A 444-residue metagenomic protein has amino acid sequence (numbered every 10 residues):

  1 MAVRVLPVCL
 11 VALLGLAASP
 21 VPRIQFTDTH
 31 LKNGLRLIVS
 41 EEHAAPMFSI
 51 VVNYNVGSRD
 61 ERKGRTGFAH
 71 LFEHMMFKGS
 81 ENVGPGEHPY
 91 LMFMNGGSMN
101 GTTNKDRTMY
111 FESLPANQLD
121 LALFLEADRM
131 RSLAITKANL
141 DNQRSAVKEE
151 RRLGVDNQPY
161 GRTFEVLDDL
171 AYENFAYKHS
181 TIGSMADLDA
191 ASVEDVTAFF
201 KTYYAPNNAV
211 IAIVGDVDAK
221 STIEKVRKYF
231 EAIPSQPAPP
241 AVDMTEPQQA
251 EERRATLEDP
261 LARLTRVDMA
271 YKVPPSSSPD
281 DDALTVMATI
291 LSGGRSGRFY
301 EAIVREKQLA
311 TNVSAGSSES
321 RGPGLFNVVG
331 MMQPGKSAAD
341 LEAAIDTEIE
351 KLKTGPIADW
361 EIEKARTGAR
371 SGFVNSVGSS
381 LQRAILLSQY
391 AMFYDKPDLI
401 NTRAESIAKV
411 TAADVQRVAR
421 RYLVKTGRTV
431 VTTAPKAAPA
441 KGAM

Functional and structural regions predicted by a protein language model:
M1-C9: Bacterial N-terminal signal peptides that target proteins for export
C9, L14-I38, D218-E258, R266 (+1 more regions): Proteolytic maturation boundary segments
P20-T29, E150, D168-A209, A241-E246 (+4 more regions): Histidine-acidic residue clusters that define the catalytic metal-binding segment of zinc metallopeptidase domains
S40, A45-K63, G67-L71, P85-R129 (+6 more regions): M16 family metallopeptidases and their MPP-like homologs
F68-M76, M287: Active-site His/Glu-centered metal-binding helix of metallohydrolases
K78-V83, M130-A138, I357: Short, polar/flexible loop-turn hinges at active-site or ligand-entry regions and domain interfaces
R144, T197-Y229, G427-R428: Non-catalytic, conformational "gating/processing" segments within enzyme and secreted inhibitor domains
R152, D169, A238-S296: His/Glu-based metal-binding/catalytic segments typifying zinc-dependent metallopeptidases
